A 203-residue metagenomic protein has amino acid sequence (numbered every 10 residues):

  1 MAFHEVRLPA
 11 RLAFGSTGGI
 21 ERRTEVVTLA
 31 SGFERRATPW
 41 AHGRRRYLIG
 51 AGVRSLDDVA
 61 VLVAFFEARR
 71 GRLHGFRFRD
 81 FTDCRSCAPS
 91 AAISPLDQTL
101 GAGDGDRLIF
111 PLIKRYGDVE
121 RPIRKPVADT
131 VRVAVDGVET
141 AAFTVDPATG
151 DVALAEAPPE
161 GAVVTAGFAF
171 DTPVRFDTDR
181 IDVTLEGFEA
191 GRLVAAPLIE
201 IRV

Functional and structural regions predicted by a protein language model:
M1-F66, R72-H74, T172-G191: Solvent-exposed edge beta-strands and adjacent loop segments that serve as assembly or binding interfaces
R36-A37, Q98, A153-E156: Beta-strand-rich interaction surfaces with strong enrichment in secreted/lumenal proteins
R46, A128-R132, G161-V163: Exposed beta-strand and adjacent loop surfaces of beta-rich binding modules that mediate intermolecular recognition
R46-G50, I109-P111, V163-T165, A195: Beta-strand secondary-structure signal
V53, I113-G117, A153-E160, I201-R202: Secondary-structure transition/turn motif
V63-T144, A169-V203: Extended beta-strand solenoid/passenger and fiber regions
V138-A162: A surface-exposed beta-strand-loop module
E156-F176: Small/polar beta-strand repeat architecture
